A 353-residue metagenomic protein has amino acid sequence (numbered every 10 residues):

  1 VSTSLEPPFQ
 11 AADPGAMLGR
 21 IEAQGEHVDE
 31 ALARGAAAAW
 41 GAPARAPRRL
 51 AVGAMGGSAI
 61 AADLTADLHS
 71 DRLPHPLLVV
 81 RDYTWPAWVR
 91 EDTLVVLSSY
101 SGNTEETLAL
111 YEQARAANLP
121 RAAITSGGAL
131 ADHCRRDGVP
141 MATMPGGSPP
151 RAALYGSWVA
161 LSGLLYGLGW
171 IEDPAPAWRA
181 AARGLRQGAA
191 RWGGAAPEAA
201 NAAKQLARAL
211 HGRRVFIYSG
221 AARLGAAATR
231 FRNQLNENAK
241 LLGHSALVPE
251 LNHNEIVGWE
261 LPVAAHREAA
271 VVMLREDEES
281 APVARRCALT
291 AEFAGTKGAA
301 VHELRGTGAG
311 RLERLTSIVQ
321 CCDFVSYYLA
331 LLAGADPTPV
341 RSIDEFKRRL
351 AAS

Functional and structural regions predicted by a protein language model:
P8-A23, H27-R48, Y166-A269, L350-S353: Active-site phosphate/pyrophosphate-binding segments
F9, D13-A16, R20, G57 (+9 more regions): Catalytic cores of large soluble enzymes that bind and process phosphate-bearing ligands
G15-E22, E26-A44, W85-V89, S101 (+3 more regions): Conserved, well-structured ligand/cofactor-binding cores
A44-A190, E276-A281, A288-A300: Glycine-rich phosphate-binding loops that contact phosphosugars or nucleotide phosphates
V79-R81, L241-N252, A300-A309: A generic structural motif
V257-R341: C-terminal active-site/capping subdomain that shapes the small-molecule cofactor and substrate pocket of enzyme
T338-S353: Short, small/acidic-rich helices and loops at N termini and domain boundaries of DNA replication/processing enzymes
